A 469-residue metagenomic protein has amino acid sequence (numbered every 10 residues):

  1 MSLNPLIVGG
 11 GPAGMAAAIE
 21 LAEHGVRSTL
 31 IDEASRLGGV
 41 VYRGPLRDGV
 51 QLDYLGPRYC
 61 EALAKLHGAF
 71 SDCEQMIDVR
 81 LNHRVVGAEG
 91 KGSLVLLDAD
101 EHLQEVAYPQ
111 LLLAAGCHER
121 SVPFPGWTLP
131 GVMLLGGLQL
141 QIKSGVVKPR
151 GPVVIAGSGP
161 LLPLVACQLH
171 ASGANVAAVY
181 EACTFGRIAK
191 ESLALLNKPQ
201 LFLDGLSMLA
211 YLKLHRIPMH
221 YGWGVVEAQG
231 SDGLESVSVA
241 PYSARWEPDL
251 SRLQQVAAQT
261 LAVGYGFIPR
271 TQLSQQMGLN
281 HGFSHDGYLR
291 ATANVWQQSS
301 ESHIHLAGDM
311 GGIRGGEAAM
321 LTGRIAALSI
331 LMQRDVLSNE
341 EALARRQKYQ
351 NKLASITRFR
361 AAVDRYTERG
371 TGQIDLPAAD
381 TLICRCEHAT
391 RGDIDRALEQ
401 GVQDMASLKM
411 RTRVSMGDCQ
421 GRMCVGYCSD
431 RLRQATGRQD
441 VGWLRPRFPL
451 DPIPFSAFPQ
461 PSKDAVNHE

Functional and structural regions predicted by a protein language model:
S2-D418, R422-E469: Residues forming the flavin
